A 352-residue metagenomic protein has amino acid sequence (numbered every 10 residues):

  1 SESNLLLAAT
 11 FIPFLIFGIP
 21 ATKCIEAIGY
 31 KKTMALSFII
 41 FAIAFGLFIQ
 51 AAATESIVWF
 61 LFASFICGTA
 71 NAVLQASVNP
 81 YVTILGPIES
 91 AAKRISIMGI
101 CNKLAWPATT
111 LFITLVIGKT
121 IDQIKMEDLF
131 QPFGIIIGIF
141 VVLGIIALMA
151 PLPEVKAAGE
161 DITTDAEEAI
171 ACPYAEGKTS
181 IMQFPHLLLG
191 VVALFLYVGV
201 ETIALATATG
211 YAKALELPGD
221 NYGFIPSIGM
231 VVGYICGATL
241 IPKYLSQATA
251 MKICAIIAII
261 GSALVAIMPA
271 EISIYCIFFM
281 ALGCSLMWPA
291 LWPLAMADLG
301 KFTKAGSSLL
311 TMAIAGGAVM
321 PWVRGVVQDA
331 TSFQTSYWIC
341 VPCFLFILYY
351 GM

Functional and structural regions predicted by a protein language model:
L5-K23, F224-G237: Central cavity-lining transmembrane alpha-helices of secondary-active solute carriers, predominantly the Major
I39-T54, I256-P269: C-terminal ends and interior cores of transmembrane alpha-helices in multi-pass membrane transporters/permeases
I57-L74, I272-M287: Hydrophobic core of transmembrane alpha-helices in multi-pass small-molecule transporters, especially MFS/SLC-type
V73-P87, S285-G300: Intracellular juxtamembrane helix-capping segments at the cytosolic ends of symmetry-related transmembrane helices
E89, R94-L152: Helix-loop-helix hairpin linking two adjacent transmembrane segments in secondary transporters
T109-T110, T179-F224: Extracytoplasmic gate region of multi-pass secondary transporters
S246-L291: C-terminal transmembrane helical hairpin of 12-TM major facilitator-type secondary transporters
